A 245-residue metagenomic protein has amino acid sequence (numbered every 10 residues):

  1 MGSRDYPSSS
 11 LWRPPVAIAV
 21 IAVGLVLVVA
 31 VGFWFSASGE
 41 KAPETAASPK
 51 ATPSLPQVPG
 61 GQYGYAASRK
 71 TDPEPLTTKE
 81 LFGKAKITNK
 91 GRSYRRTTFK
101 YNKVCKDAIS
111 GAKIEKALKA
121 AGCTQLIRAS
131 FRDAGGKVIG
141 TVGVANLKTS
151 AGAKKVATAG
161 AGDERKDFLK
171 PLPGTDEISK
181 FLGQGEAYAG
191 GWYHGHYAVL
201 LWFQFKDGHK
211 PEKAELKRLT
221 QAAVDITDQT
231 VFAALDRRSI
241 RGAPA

Functional and structural regions predicted by a protein language model:
G2-Y65: Hydrophobic single-pass membrane-targeting/anchoring helices
P14-A17, V28-V31, I87, F99 (+3 more regions): Localized chelating/binding microdomains that coordinate divalent metal ions or stabilize phosphate-bearing
P43-K119, P244-A245: Extracytoplasmic low-complexity, Pro/Thr/Ser/Ala/Gly-rich segments that lie immediately after a secretion/anchoring
K100-V104, G140-V144, K213: Second-shell loop/turn segments in exported
A108-I109, S150, K217: Soluble non-cytosolic domains of exported or imported proteins
G111, E115, A153-A157, V224 (+1 more regions): Extracytoplasmic/secreted envelope proteins and their assembly/folding machinery, especially bacterial periplasmic
K119-F168: Mid-length scaffold segments of soluble, non-membrane domains
L169-A245: Extracellularly exposed regions in secreted/surface proteins, prominently low-complexity, repeat-rich
